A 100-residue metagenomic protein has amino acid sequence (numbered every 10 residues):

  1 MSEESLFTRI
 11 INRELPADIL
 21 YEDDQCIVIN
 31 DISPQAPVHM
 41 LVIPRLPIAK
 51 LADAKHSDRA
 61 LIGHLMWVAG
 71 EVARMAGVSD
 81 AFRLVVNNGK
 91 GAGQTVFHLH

Functional and structural regions predicted by a protein language model:
M1-L99: HIT superfamily nucleotide-processing domains
